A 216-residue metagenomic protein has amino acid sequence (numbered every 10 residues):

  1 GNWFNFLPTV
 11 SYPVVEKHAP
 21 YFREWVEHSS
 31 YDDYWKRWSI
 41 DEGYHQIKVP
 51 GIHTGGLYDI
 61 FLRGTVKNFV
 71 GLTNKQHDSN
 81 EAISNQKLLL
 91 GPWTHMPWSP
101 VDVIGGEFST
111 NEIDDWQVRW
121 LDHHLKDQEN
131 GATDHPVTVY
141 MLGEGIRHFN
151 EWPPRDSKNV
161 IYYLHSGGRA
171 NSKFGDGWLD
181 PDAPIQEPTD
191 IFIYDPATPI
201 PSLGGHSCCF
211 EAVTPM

Functional and structural regions predicted by a protein language model:
G1-Q46: Accessory cap/linker subdomain of secreted extracellular hydrolases
F4-L7, V103-M216: C-terminal, loop-rich substrate-recognition/catalytic regions characterized by aromatic stacking residues
R37, A82-E107: Catalytic cores of eukaryotic secretory-pathway lumenal/extracellular enzymes that build and remodel glycoconjugates
I40-I47, D78-S79, Q128-N130: Surface-exposed acidic, glycine-flexible loop patches that form ligand/cofactor-binding and adhesion interfaces
I47, H53-G55: Short beta-strand/loop motif that positions the catalytic acidic residue of the alpha/beta-hydrolase fold
G55, L88-T94, M141-G143: Short glycine-rich catalytic loops that host catalytic nucleophiles or stabilize transition states across multiple
Y58-L62: Acidic catalytic loop of the alpha/beta-hydrolase fold
R63-N85: Active-site-adjacent alpha-helix of alpha/beta-hydrolase-fold enzymes
